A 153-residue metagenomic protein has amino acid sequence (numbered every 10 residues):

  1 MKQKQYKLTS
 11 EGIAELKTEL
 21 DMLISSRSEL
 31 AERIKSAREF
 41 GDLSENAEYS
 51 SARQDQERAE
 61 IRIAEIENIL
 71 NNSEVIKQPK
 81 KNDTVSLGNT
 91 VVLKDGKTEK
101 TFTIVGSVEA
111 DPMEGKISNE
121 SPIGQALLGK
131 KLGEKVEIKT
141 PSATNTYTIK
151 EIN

Functional and structural regions predicted by a protein language model:
K2-Q54, R58-I61: N-terminal cationic and glycine-rich segments that engage phosphates or anionic surfaces
K17-L20, E67, L127: A generic alpha-helix structural signal
I24-R27, L70-E74, K131: Conserved NTP-handling cores and scaffolds of large molecular machines
Q56-P79, D83: Internal alpha/beta loop-helix hairpins
I76-N153: Non-DNA-binding regulatory cores of transcription-related proteins, predominantly C-terminal effector-binding
